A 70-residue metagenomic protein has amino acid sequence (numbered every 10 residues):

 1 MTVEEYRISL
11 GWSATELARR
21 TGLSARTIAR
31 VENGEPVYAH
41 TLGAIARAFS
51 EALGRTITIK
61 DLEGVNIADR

Functional and structural regions predicted by a protein language model:
M1-L10, E16-R20, I57-K60, V65: A short, Lys/Arg-rich alpha-helix, primarily the initiator
V3, A14, A25, L42: Helix-turn-helix DNA-binding elements, focusing on the entry/boundary residues of the two helices that contact DNA
L10, Y38-T41: Short, conserved glycine- and acidic-residue-centered signature motifs in active-site or ligand-binding loops
W12, L23, E51-R55: Short glycine/serine/threonine/alanine-rich loop segments
G22-V37: Recognition helix of helix-turn-helix/homeodomain-like DNA-binding domains that insert into the DNA major groove
H40-I57: DNA major-groove recognition helix of helix-turn-helix/homeodomain DNA-binding modules
N66-R70: Helix-turn-helix/homeodomain-like alpha-helical modules used for DNA recognition and transcription-factor dimerization
